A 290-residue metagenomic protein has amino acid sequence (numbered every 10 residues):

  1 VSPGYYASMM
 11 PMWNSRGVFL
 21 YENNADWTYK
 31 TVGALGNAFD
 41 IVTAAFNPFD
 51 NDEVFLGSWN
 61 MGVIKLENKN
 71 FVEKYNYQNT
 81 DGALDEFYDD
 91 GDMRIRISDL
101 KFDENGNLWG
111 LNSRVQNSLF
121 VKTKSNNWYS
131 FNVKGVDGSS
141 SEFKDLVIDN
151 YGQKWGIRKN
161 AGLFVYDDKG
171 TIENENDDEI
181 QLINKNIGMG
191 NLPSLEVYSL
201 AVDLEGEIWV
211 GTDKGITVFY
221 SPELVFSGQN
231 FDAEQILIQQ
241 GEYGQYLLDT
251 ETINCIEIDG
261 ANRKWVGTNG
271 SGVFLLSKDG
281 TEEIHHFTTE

Functional and structural regions predicted by a protein language model:
V1, D52-G57, I64, N107-L111 (+3 more regions): Conserved beta-propeller blade signature
V1-Y6, G33-D50, T80-N105, N132-Y151 (+3 more regions): Short coil-to-beta transitions that initiate beta-strands within beta-rich domains
S2-R16, M61-I64, G110, R114-F120 (+2 more regions): Short, conserved, GDST-rich strand-edge loop motifs in beta-rich repeat architectures
A7-W13, S58, E67, I95-L100 (+7 more regions): Catalytic cores of extracellular degradative/oxidative enzymes
M10-R16, K69-Y88, I172, D177-I183 (+1 more regions): Short, flexible helix-coil linker/hinge segments at the edges of structured domains or between repeats
P11, F19-E22, D26-Y29, F120: N-terminal sensory and localization modules of signal-transduction and trafficking proteins
S15, N24, N51, N60 (+10 more regions): Surface-exposed loop/turn positions within WD40 beta-propeller blades
N23-W27, E67-K74, K124-W128, Y166-N176 (+2 more regions): Short loop/turn segments immediately following beta-strands, especially the blade-tip and inter-blade linker loops
